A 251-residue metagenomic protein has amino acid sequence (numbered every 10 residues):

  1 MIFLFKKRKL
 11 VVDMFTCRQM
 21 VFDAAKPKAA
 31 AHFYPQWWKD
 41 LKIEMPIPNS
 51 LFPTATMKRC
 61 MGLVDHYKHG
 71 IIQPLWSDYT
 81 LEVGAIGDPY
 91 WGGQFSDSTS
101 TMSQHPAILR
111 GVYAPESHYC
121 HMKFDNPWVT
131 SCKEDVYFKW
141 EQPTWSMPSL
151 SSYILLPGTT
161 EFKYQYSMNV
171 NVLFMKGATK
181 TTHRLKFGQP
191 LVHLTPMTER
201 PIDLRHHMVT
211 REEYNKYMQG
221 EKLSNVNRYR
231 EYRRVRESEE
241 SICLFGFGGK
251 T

Functional and structural regions predicted by a protein language model:
M1-Q165, L173-T251: Non-catalytic terminal segments and appended small domains
